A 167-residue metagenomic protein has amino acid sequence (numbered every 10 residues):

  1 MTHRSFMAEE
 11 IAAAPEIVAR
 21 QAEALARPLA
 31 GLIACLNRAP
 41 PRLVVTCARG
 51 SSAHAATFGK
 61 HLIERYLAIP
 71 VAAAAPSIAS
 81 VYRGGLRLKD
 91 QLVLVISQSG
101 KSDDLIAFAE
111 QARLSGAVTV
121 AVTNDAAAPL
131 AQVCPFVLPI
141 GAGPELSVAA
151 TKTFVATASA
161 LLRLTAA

Functional and structural regions predicted by a protein language model:
M1-R42: An N-terminal, well-structured beta->alpha segment
I33, N37-A167: Glycine-rich phosphate-binding loops that contact phosphosugars or nucleotide phosphates
